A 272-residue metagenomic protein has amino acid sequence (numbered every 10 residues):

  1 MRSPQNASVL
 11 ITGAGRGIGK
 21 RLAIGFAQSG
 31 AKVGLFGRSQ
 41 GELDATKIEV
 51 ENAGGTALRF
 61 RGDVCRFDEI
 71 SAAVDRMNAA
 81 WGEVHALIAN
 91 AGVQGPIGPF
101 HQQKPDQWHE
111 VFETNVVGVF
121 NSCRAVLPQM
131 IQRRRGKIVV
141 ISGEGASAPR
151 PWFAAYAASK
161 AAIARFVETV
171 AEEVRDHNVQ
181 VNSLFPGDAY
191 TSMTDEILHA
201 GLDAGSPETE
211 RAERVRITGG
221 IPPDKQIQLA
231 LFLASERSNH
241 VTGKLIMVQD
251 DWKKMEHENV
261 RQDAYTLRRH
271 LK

Functional and structural regions predicted by a protein language model:
G13-G17: Conserved glycine-rich cofactor-binding loop
S29-A45: Conserved glycine-rich Rossmann-like NAD(P)H-binding loop of the short-chain dehydrogenase/reductase
G41, R61-A73, P105: The beta1-alpha1 cofactor-binding region of Rossmann-like NAD(H)/NADP(H)-dependent oxidoreductases
G98-F100, Q107-H109: Substrate-binding pocket helix/loop in short-chain dehydrogenase/reductase
C123, S159: Active-site helix of classical SDR
P128, E172-E173: Alpha-helical segment proximal to the catalytic Tyr-Lys
S183, D203-K272: C-terminal helical subdomain
